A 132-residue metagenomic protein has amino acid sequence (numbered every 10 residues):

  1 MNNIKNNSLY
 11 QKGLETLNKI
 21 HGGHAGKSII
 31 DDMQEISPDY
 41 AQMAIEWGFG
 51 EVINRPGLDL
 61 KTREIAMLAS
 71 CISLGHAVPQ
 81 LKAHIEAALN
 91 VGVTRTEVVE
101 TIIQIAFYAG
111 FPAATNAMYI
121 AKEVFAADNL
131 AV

Functional and structural regions predicted by a protein language model:
M1-L60, N116-V132: Acidic, glycine/proline-rich low-complexity segments that act as flexible tails and inter-domain linkers
T16, G48, A83-H84, T101: A general alpha-helix detector
Q42-I45, G75-L81: Short acidic alpha-helix initiation/capping motifs at coil-to-helix transition points, especially at protein N-termini
L58, L74-P79, G110-P112: Short helix-coil transition sites and intra-membrane helix breaks within transmembrane domains of multi-pass
T62-C71, T101-I102: Short, structured motif recognition centered on aromatic/hydrophobic residues
E64, Q104, F111-T115: Substrate/cofactor-recognition hotspot
A77-E97, A114-V124: Extended intrinsically disordered, low-complexity coil regions enriched in Ser, Thr, Gly, Ala and often Pro
A87, I103-F107: Hydrophobic alpha-helical segments of small multi-pass membrane proteins
